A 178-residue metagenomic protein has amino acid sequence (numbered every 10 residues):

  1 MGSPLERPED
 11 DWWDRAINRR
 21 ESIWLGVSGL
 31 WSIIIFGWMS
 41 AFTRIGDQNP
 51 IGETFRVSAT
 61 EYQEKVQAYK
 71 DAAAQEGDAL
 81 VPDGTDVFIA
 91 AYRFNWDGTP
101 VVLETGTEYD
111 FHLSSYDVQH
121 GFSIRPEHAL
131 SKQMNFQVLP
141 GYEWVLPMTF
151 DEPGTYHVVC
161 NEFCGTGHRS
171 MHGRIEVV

Functional and structural regions predicted by a protein language model:
M1-A90: Extracytoplasmic entry segments of secretory-pathway proteins
P8-D14, I124-P153: Extracytoplasmic beta-sandwich strand-turn segments characteristic of Greek-key/jelly-roll folds
S28-D47, F136-V178: Extracellular/periplasmic metallocenter environments
A90-P100, A129-M134: N-terminal post-signal-peptidase region of extra-cytosolic proteins
T99-V101, H120-P126: Short, hydrophobic/aromatic beta-strand segments
E104-D110: Short coil/turn motif common to extracellular beta-sandwich-like domains
D110-H112, P147: Residues within well-ordered beta-strands of beta-sheet-rich folds
S114-Q119: Short proline/glycine-enriched turn/loop motifs at strand-loop junctions of beta-rich domains
